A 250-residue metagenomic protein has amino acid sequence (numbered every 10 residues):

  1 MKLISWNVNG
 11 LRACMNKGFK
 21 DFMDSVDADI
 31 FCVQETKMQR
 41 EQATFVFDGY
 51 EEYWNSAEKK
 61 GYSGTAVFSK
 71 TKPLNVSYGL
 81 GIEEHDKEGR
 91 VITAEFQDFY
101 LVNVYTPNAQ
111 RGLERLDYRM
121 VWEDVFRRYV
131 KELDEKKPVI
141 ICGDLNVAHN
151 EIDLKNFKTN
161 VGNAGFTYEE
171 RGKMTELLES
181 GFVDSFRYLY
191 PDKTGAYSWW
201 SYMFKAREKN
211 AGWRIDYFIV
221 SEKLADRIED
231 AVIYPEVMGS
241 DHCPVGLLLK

Functional and structural regions predicted by a protein language model:
M1-F47, E51, A57-S63, Y78 (+1 more regions): N-terminal, active-site-proximal structural segment of metallo-dependent hydrolase catalytic domains
M1-N9, D98-Q110, C142: Active-site-proximal beta-strand elements of phosphoester/diester hydrolases
N7, M23-E41, L101, V130-E151 (+4 more regions): Active-site beta-strand/loop signature of hydrolases that rely on acidic residues for catalysis
I30, E51, D124-A211, I215: Metal-dependent phosphoesterases centered on the DNase I-like endonuclease/exonuclease/phosphatase
K37, A43-A109: Structured beta-strand-rich core segments of catalytic domains in phosphoester-bond hydrolases
K60-N75, F204-D226: Conserved beta strand-loop-helix elements of the APE1-like EEP
K70, A94-Q97, S221-E222, L247-K250: Active-site beta-strand termini and strand-to-loop segments that position acidic
G81-I82, P107-E123, K158-N163: Surface-exposed cleft-lining segments at the edges of enzyme active sites
